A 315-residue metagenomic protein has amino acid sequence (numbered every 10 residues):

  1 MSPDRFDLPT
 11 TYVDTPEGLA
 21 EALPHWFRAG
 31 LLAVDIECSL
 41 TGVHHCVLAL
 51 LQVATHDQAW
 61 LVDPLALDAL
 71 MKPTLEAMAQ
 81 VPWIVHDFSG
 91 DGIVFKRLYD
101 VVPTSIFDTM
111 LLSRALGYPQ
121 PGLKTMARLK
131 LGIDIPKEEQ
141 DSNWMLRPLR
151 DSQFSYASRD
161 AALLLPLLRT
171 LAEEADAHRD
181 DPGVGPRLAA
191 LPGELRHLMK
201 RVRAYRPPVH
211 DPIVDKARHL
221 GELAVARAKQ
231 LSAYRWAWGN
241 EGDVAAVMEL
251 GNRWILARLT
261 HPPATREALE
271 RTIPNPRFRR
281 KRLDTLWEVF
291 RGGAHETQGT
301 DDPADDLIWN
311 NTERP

Functional and structural regions predicted by a protein language model:
M1-P315: DEDD superfamily 3′-5′ metal-dependent exonuclease/proofreading module
